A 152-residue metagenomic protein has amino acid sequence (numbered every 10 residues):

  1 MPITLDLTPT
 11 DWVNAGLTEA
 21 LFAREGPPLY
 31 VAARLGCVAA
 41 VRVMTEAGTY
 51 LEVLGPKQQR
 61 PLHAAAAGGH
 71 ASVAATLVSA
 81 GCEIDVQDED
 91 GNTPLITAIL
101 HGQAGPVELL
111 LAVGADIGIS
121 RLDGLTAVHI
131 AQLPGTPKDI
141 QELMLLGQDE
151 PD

Functional and structural regions predicted by a protein language model:
A40, S72-V73, G105-P106, T136-E142: Conserved ankyrin/ankyrin-like repeat signature
M44, L77, L110, L143-M144: Conserved hydrophobic site in ankyrin repeats
T49, C82, A115, Q148-D149: Ankyrin-repeat C-terminal turn/loop position
